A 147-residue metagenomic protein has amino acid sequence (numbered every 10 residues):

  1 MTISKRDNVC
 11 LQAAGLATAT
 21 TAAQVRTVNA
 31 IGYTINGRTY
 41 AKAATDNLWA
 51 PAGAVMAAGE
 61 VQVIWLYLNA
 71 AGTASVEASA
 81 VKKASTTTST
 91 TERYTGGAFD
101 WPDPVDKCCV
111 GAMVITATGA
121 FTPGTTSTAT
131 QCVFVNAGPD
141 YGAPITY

Functional and structural regions predicted by a protein language model:
M1-Y147: Beta-strand-rich solenoidal segments
